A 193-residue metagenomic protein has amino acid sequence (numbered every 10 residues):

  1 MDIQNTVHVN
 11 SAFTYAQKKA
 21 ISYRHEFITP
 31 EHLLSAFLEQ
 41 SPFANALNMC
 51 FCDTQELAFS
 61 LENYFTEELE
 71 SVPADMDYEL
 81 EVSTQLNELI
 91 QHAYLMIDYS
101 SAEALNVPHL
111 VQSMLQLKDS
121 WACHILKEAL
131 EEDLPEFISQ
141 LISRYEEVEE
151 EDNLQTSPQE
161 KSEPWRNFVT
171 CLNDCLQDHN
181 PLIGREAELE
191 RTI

Functional and structural regions predicted by a protein language model:
M1-I193: Histone-fold recognition with a strong bias for associated Lys/Arg-rich disordered tails
